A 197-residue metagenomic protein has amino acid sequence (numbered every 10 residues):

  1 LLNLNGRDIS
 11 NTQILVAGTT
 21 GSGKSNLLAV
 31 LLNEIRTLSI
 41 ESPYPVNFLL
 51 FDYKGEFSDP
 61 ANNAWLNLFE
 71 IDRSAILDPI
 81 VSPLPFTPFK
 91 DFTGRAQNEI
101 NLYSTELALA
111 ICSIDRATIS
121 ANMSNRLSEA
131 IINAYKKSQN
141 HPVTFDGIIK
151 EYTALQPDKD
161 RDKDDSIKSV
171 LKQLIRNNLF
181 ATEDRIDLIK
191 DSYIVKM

Functional and structural regions predicted by a protein language model:
L1-S22, N26-L27, L31-S42: Basic- and hydrophobic-enriched, low-structure N-terminal and domain-boundary segments that flank ATP-binding catalytic
V30-M197: P-loop NTPase motor domains
